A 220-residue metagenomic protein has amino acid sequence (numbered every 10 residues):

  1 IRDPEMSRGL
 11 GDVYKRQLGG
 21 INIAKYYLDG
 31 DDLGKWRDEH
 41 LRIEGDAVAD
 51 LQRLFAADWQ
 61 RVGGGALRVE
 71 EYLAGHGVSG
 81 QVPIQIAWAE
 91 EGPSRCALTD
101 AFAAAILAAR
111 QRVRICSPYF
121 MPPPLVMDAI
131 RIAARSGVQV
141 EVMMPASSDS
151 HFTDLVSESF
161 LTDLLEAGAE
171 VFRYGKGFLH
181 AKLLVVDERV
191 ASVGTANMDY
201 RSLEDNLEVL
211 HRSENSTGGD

Functional and structural regions predicted by a protein language model:
I1-Y14: Single conserved hydrophobic/aromatic residue that forms the stacking wall/gate of nucleotide- or nucleobase-binding
M6, A105-I106: Structural alpha-helical scaffold elements that stabilize or flank donor/cofactor-binding regions in carbohydrate
R8, N22-Y26: Membrane-embedded segments
R8-G11, D31, A109-I115, Y119-D220: PLD/PLD-like phosphodiesterase catalytic module centered on the HKD motif
R16-G20, V193-T195: Beta-strand scaffold of nucleotide-dependent catalytic cores
G30-E39: Acidic/polar active-site rim loop that often engages polyanionic ligands
I43-D46, D50-Q52, A57-A104: Active-site cores of enzymes that catalyze phosphoryl transfer or operate on phosphate-rich substrates
